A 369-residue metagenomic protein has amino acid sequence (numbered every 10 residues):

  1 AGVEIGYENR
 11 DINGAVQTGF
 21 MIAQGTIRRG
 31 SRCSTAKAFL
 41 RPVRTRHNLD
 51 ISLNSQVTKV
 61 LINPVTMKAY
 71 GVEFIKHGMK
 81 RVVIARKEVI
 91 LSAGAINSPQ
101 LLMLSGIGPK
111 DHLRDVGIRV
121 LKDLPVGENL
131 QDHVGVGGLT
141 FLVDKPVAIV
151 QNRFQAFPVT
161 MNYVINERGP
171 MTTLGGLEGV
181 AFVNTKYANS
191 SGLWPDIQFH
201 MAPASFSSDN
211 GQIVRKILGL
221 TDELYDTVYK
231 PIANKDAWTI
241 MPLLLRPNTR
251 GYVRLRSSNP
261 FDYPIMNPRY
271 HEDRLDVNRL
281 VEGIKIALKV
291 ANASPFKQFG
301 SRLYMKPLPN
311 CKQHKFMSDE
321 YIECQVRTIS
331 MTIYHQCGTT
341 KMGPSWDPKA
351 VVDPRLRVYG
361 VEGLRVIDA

Functional and structural regions predicted by a protein language model:
A1-P64, K68-A69, G138-A156, P307: Conserved redox-cofactor binding core of oxidoreductases
E8, S205-S207, F261, P348: Active-site/binding-pocket entry motifs
E8-A15, D123, Q298-L303: Surface-exposed patches in mature extracellular/periplasmic domains of secreted proteins
M21, V82-K87, G192-M201, M266-N267: Short amphipathic beta-strand/extended segments with alternating polar/hydrophobic composition
T26-G30, M171, D273: Hydrophobic alpha-helical scaffolding
R32, A36, L174, D276-L280: Generic structural signal for well-ordered, non-membrane alpha-helical segments in soluble metabolic enzymes
N48-P146, W238, P242-F296, I322-A369: C-terminal structured subdomain/cap of oxidoreductase catalytic cores
P109-N234, K289-G300, L308-C324, T328 (+1 more regions): Mid-to-C-terminal "cap/lid" subdomains and adjacent gly/pro-rich loops that border and regulate access to redox
